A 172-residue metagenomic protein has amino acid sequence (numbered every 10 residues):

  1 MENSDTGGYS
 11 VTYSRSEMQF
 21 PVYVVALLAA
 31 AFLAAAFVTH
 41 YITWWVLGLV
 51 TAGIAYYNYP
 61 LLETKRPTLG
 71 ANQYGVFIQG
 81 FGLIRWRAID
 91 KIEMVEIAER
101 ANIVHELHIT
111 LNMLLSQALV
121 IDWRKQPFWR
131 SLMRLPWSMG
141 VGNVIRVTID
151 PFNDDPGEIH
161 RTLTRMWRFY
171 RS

Functional and structural regions predicted by a protein language model:
M1-S4, L114-S172: Terminal and domain-flanking low-complexity segments
M1-V38, I109-Q117, R161-S172: N-terminal membrane-targeting/pre-transmembrane regions
G7-Y13, I84, I109, V141-I149: Generic detection of short hydrophobic beta-strand segments and adjacent strand-loop junctions
G8, Q73-G75, N102-E106: A generic structural signal for beta-strand entry/edge sites
G8-F20, L49-G53, D150-P156: Terminal leader/tail segments of proteins
F37-V50: Hydrophobic alpha-helical transmembrane segments
Y56-E93: Conserved beta-hairpin
Q79-L119: Acidic, Ser/Thr-rich low-complexity segments on the non-lumenal side of membrane proteins
